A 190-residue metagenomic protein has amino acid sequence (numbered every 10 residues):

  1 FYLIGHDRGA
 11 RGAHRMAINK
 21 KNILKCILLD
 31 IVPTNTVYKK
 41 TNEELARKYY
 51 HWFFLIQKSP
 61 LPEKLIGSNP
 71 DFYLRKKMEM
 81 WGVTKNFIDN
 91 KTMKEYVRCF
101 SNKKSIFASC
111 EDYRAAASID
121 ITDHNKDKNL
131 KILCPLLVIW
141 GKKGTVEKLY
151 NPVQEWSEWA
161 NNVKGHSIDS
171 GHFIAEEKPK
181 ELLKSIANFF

Functional and structural regions predicted by a protein language model:
F1-I4, R8-S167, A175, A187: Flexible "cap/lid" subdomain of the alpha/beta-hydrolase fold that forms the substrate-access gate
S170-L183: Catalytic histidine-centered segment of alpha/beta-hydrolase-like enzymes
L182, I186, F190: Hydrophobic "lid"/C-terminal helical patch of Rossmann-like NAD(P)-dependent dehydrogenase/epimerase domains
